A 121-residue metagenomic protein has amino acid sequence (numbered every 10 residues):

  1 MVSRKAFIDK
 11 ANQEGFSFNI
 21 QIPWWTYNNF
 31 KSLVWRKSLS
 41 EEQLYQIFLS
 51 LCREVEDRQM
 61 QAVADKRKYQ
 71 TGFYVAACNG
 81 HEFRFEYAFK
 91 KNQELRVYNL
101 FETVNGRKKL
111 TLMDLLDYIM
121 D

Functional and structural regions predicted by a protein language model:
M1-D121: Ribonuclease/tRNase effector modules and their secretory precursors
